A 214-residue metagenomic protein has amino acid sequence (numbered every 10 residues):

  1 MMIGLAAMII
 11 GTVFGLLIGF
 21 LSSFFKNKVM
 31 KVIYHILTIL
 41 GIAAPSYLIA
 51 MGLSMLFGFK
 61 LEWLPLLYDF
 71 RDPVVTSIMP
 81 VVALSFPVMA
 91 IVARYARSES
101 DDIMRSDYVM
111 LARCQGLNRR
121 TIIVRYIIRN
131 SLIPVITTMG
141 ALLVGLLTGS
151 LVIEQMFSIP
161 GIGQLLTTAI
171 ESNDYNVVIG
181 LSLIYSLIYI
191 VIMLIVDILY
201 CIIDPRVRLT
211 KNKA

Functional and structural regions predicted by a protein language model:
M1-M30, S46, R71-A214: Alpha-helical transmembrane segments of integral membrane proteins, especially multi-pass inner/plasma-membrane
I36-P65, A83-P87, R94: Membrane-water interface segments at the C-terminal ends of transmembrane alpha-helices in multi-pass inner-membrane
L61, Y68, S182: Short, flexible helix/strand-to-coil boundary loops that buttress conserved ligand/catalytic motifs in alpha/beta
